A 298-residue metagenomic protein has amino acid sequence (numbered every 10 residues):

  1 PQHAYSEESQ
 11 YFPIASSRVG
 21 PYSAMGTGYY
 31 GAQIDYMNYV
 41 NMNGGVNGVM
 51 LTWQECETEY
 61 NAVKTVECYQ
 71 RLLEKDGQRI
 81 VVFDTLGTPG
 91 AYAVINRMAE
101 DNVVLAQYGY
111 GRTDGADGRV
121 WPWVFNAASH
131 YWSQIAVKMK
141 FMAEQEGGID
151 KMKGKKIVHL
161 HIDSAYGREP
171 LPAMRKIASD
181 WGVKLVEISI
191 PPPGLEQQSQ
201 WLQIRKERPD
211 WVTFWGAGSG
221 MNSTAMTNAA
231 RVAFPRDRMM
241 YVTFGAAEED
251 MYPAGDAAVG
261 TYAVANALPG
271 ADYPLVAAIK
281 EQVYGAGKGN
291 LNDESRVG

Functional and structural regions predicted by a protein language model:
P1-H3: C-terminal segment of classical bacterial N-terminal signal peptides
E7-Y11, G48-T52, D76-V82, E100-L105 (+6 more regions): Loop/turn elements at helix/coil->beta-strand transitions in domains of secreted/extracellular proteins
E8-Y11, A24-G31, N38, M42-G118 (+3 more regions): Beta-alpha junction/loop-to-helix N-cap segments that form part of ligand/metal-binding clefts
F12-P21: Acidic/histidine-rich, surface-exposed loop or edge segments in extracytoplasmic proteins
P21-G31, A165-P170: Glycine- and acidic-residue-enriched helix-capping/strand-helix junction motifs
K64, D114, P122-R236, G270-A278: Extracellular/periplasmic Venus flytrap/periplasmic-binding protein
L72-L86, A106-Y108, K156-H161, R208-S219 (+2 more regions): Periplasmic-binding protein-like
F125, T227-G298: Extracellular/periplasmic periplasmic-binding protein-like sensory domains
